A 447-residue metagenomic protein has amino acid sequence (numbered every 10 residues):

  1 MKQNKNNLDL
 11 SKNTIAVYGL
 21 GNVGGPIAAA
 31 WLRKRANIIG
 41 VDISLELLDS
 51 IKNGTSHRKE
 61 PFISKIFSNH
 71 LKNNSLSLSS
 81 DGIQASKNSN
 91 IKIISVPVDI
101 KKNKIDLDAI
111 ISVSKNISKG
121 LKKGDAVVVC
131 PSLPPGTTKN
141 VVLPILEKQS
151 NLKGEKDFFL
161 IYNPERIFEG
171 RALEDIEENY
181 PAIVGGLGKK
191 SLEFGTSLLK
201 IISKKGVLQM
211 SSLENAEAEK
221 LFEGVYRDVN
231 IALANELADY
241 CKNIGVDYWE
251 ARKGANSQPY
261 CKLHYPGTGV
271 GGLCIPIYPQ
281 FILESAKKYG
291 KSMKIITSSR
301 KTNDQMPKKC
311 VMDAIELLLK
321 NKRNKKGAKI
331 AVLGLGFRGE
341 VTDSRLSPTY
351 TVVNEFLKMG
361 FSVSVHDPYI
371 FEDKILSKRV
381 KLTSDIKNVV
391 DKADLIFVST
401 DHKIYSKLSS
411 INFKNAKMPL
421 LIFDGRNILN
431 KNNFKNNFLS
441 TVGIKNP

Functional and structural regions predicted by a protein language model:
M1-P447: Structural/interface elements that position substrates and couple domains in central-metabolism enzymes
